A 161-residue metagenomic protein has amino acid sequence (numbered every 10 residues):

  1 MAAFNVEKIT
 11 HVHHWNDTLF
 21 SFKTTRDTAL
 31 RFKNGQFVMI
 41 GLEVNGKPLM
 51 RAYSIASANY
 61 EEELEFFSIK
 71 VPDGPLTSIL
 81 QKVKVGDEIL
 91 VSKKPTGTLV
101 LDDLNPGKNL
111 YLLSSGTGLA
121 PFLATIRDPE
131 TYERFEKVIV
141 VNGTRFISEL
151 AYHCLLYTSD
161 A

Functional and structural regions predicted by a protein language model:
A2-V85: Ferredoxin-reductase
G46-Y53, T96-L104: Short, Lys/Arg- and Gly-enriched loop/turn segments at beta-strand edges
I89-G97: Helix-loop module immediately N-terminal to the HCX5R catalytic loop in PTP-like cysteine phosphatase domains
Y111-L113: Conserved beta-strand elements of the Class I
P121-E130: Histidine-anchored nucleotide/phosphate-binding helix
V138-T144: Short internal beta-strands
Y152-L156: Short, aromatic/basic amphipathic alpha-helical patches
Y157-A161: Conserved small/polar residues in nucleotide/adenosyl-binding loops
